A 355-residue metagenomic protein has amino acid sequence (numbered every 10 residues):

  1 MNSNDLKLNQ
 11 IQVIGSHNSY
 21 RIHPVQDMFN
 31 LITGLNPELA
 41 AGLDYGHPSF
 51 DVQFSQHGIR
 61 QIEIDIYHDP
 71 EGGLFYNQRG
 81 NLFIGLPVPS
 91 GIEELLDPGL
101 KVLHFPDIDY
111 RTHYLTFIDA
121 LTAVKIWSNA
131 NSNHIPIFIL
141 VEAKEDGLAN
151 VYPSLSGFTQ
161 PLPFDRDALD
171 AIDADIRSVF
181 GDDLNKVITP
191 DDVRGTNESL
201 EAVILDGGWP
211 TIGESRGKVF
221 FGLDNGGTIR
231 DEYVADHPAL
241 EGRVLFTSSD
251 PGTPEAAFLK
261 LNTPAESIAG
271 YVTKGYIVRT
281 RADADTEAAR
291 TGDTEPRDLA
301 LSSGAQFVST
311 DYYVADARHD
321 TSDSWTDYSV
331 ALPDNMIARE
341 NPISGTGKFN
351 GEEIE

Functional and structural regions predicted by a protein language model:
M1-E355: Catalytic cores of phosphodiester-bond hydrolases, prominently lipid phosphodiesterases
